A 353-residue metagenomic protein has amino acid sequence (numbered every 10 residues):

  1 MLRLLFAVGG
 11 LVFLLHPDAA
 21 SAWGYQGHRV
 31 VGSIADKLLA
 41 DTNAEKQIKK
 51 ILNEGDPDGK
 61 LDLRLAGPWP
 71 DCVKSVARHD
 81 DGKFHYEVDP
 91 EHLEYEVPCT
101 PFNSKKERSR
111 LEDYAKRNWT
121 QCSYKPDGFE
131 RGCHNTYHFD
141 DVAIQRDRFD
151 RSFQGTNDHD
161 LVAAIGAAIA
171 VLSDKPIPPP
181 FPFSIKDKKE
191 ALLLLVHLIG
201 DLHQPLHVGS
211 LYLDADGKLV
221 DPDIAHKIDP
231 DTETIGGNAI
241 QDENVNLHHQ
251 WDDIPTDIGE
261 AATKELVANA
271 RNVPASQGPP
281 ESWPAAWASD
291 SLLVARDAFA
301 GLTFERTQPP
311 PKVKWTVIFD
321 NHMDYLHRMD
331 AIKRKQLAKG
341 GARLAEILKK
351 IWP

Functional and structural regions predicted by a protein language model:
M1-F6: Bacterial N-terminal signal peptides that target proteins for export
A7-L14: Cleavable N-terminal signal peptides of Sec/SRP-targeted secreted and luminal proteins
P17-A19: N-terminal signal peptide c-region/cleavage motif recognized by signal peptidases
S21-V196, P205-P353: N-terminal, motif-rich segments that launch catalysis or mediate targeting to/interaction with membranes, typified by
